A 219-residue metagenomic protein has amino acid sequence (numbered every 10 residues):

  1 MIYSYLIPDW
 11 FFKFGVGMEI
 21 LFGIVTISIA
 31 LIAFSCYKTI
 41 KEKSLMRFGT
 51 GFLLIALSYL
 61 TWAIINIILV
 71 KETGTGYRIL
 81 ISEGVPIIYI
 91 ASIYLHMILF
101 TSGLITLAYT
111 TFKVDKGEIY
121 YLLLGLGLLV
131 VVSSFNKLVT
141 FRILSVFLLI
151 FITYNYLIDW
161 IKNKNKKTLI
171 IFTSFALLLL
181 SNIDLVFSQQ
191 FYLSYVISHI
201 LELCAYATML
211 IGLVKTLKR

Functional and structural regions predicted by a protein language model:
M1-V25, F135-I143: Hydrophobic transmembrane alpha-helical segments in integral membrane proteins
L21-I32, R47-G76, I170-F187: Hydrophobic alpha-helical transmembrane segments of multi-pass membrane proteins
I27-K41, L45, W62-Y121, L213-L217: Internal transmembrane alpha-helix with an interfacial aromatic "cap," most often the third helix
I40-F52, K113-L122, N163-S174: Membrane-interfacial loop-to-transmembrane alpha-helix junctions, especially the N-terminal start
I79-E83, F141-F147, Y192-L201: Non-cytosolic membrane-interface motifs at loop->transmembrane helix junctions
D115-V139: Membrane-helix boundary elements
V132-I143, F187-L193: Membrane-interface helix caps and helix-loop-helix hairpins in membrane proteins
T153-R219: C-terminal transmembrane-bundle signature of multipass membrane proteins, characterized by strong activation on
